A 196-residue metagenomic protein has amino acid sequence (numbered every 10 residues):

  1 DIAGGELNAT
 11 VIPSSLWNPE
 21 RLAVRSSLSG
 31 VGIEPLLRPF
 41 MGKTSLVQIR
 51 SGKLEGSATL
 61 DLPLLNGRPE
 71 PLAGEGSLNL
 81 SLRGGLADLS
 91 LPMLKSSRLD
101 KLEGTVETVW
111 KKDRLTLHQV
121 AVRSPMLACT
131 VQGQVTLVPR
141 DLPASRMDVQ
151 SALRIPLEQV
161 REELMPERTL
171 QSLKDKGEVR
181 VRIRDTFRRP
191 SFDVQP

Functional and structural regions predicted by a protein language model:
E6-R184: Small-residue helix/turn framework positions
F187-Q195: Short, low-complexity, Pro/Ser/Thr/Gly-rich segments in the mature regions of secreted, periplasmic
